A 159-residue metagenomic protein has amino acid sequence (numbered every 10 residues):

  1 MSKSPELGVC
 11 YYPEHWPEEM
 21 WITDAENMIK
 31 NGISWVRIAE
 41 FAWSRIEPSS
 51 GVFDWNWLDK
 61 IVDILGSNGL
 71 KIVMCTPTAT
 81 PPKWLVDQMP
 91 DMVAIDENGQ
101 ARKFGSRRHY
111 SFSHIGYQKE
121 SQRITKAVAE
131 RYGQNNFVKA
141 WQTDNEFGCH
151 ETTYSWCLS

Functional and structural regions predicted by a protein language model:
M1-M20, E26-S34: An acidic-aromatic substrate-binding cleft motif
K3-L7, G32-S34, G66-I72, Q134-K139: Short, well-ordered coil/turn segments that N-cap beta-strands
E6-E18, A39-W57, K103-R123, F147: The substrate-binding groove and active-site-proximal loops of carbohydrate-active enzymes, especially glycoside
C10, R37, C75-T76, A140-Q142: Short beta-strand segments
P17, D54, P82, T153-S159: Helix N-terminus capping/helix-initiation residues
I22-R102, T125-A129: Aromatic-lined substrate-binding rim segments of carbohydrate-active enzymes
N98-S159: Polysaccharide-binding and catalytic clefts of secreted carbohydrate-active enzymes
